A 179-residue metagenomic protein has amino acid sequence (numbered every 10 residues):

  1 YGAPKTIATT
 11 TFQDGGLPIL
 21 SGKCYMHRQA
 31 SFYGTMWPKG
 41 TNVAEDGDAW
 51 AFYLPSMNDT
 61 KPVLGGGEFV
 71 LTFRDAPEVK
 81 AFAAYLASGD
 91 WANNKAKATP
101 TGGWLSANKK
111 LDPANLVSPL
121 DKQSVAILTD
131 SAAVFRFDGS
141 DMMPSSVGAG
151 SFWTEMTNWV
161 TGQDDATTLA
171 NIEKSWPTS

Functional and structural regions predicted by a protein language model:
Y1, V43-E45, L116: Short, structurally constrained coil/turn elements that cap an alpha-helix or connect an alpha-helix to the following
Y1-G2, K23, W37-T41, L86-D90 (+2 more regions): Sec/Tat-exported extracytoplasmic proteins
Y1-G40: Extracytoplasmic ligand-binding clamshell segments of periplasmic binding protein
Y1-T9, P77, A81, Q163-A170 (+1 more regions): Helix-loop-helix "hinge/cap" segment bordering the ligand-binding cleft or interdomain interface
I7, T11, Y25, L71-E78 (+1 more regions): Extracytoplasmic/periplasmic, Sec-exported soluble proteins
G16, L20-S21, R28, V79-A87 (+3 more regions): Non-transmembrane alpha-helical segments in soluble domains of secreted/periplasmic/extracellular proteins
K39-G103: Extracytoplasmic/periplasmic substrate-recognition and gating elements
G103-S106, K122-P177: C-terminal capping/gating helix-and-loop segments adjacent to ligand/active sites or protein-protein/ligand interfaces
